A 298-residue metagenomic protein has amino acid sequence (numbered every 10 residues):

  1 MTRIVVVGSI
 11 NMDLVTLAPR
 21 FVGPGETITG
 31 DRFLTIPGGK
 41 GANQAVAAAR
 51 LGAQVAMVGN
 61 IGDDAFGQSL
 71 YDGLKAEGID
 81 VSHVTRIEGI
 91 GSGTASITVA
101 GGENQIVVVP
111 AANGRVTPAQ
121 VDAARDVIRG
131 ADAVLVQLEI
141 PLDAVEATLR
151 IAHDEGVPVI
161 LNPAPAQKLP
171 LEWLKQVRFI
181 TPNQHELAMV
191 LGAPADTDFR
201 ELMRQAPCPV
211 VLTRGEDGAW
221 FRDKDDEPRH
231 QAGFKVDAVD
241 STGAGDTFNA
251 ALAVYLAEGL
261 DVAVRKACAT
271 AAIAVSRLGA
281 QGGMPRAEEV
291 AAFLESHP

Functional and structural regions predicted by a protein language model:
M1-N60, A65-A76, A238-V239, Q281: Glycine-rich phosphate/adenosyl-contacting loop at the front of the ribokinase-like
I4, K168, E172, A195-P298: Conserved phosphate-binding/catalytic region of the ribokinase-like
M12, V121, L187-A188, A219 (+1 more regions): A generic structural signal for short hydrophobic patches within well-formed alpha-helices
A49-R50, H153, A257: Gly/Ala-rich phosphate-binding loop of Rossmann-like dinucleotide-binding domains, activating on the conserved
G73-G89: A glycine-rich helix N-cap at a beta->alpha junction
R86-I87, I97-A133, L138: Conserved phosphate-binding/catalytic loop of the ribokinase/pfkB sugar-kinase fold
A133-E201, D217-A219: Conserved beta-alpha-beta core of the PfkB/ribokinase-like small-molecule kinase fold
